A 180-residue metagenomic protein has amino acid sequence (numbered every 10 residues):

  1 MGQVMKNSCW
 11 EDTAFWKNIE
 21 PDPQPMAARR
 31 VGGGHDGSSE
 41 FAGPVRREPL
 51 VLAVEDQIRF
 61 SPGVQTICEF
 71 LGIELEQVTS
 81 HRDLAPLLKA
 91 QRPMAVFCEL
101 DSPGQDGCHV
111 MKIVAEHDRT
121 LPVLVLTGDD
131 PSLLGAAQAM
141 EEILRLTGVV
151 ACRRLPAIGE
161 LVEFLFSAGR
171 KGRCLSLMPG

Functional and structural regions predicted by a protein language model:
M1-S61, Q65-T66, P156-G180: Non-catalytic signal-transmission and effector/linker regions of two-component phosphorelay proteins
D56, L126-D130, R154: Conserved active-site segment of CheY-like receiver
T66-F70, L87, M140: Alpha-helical interaction/dimerization surfaces of two-component signaling modules
Q77-A95: Acidic, metal-coordinating helix/loop segments flanking the phosphotransfer/catalytic sites of two-component signaling
L87-A90, I113, F164: CheY-like receiver
R92, H117-L124, T147-G148: His-Asp phosphorelay/catalytic-motif detector in bacterial-type signaling
F97-T120, T127-A136: Conserved phosphotransfer microenvironments
G107, Q138-V150: As written
